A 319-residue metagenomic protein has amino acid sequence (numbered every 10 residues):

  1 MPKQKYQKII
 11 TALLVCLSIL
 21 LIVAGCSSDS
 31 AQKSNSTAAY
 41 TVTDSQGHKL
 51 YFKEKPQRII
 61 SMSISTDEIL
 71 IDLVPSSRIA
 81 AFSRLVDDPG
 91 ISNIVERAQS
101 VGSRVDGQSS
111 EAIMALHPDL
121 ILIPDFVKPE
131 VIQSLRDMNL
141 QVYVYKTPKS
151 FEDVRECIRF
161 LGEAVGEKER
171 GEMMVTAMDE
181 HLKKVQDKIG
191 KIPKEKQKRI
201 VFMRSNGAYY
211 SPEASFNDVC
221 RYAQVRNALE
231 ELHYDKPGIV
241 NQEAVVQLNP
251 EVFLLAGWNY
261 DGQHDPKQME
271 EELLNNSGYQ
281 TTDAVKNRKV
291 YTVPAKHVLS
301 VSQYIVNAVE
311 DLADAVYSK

Functional and structural regions predicted by a protein language model:
P2-T11, A24-D67, E169-V201, D314-K319: Bacterial Sec-exported substrate-binding components of ABC uptake systems
A12-I22: Bacterial N-terminal signal peptides
A39, E130-R204, A208, L229-E230 (+1 more regions): Extracytoplasmic substrate-binding proteins
S45-G47, Q99-E111, H233-Q242: Short helix-initiation/N-cap motifs at beta->coil->alpha
S61-L116, L120-D125, V225-A228: A short, structured surface patch at a secondary-structure boundary
S63, D125-F126, T147, V252 (+2 more regions): Short secondary-structure boundary segments
V86-D88, Q99, Y209-P237: Alpha-helical, coiled-coil/dimerization segments enriched in small aliphatic residues
S109-I123, L140, N241-W258: Proline-aspartate-enriched helix->loop->beta-strand connector
